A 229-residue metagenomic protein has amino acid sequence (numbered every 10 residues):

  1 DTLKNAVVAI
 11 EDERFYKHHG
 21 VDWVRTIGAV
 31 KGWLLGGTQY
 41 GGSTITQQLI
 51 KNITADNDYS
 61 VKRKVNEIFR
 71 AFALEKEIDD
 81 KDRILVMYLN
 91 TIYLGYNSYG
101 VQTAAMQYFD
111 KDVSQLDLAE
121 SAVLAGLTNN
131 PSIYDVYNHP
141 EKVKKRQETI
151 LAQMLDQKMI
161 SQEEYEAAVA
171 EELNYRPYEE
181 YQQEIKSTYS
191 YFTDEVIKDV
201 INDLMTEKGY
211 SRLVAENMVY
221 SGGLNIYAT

Functional and structural regions predicted by a protein language model:
D1-S161, Q183, V214-E216: Peptidoglycan glycan-strand catalytic modules in the bacterial/periplasmic cell-wall system
A73, S132-T229: Extended, non-catalytic substrate-recognition/exosite surfaces adjacent to catalytic cores, especially in enzymes
